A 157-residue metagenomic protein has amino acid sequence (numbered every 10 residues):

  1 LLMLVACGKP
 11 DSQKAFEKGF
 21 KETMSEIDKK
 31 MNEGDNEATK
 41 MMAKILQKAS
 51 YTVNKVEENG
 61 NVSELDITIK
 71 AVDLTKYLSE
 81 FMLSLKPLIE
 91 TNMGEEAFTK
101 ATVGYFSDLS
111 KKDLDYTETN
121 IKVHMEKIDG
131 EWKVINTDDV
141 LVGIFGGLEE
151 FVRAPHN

Functional and structural regions predicted by a protein language model:
M3-A6: C-terminal motif of bacterial Sec signal peptides marking the signal peptidase cleavage site
G8-P10: Bacterial signal peptide processing site
A15-D35: Post-signal peptide N-terminal segment of mature Sec-exported envelope proteins
T39-V56, T75: A short, amphipathic edge element
N61-A71: A short hydrophobic beta-strand element
I69-T75, K127-D129: Beta-strand elements of well-folded, non-transmembrane domains
D73-T117, P155: Mixed-charge, low-complexity intrinsically disordered segments
E118-A154: Short beta-strand edge/turn micro-motifs at domain boundaries
